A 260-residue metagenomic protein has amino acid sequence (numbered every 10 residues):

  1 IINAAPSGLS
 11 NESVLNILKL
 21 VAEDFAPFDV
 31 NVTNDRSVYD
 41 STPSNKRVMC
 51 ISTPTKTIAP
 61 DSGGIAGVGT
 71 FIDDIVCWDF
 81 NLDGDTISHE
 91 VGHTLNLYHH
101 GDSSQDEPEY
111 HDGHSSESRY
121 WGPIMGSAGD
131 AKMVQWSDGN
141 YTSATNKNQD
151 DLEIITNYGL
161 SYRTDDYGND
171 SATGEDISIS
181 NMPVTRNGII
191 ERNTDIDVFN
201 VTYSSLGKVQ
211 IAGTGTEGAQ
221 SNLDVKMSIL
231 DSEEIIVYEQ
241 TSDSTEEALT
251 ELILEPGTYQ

Functional and structural regions predicted by a protein language model:
I1-D106, S118, G122-G126: Active-site-proximal segment of zinc-dependent metalloprotease catalytic domains
V21, G92, M125, I155 (+5 more regions): Residue-level detector of buried hydrophobic side-chain packing in well-ordered secondary-structure elements
F28, Y120-W121, D151, D197 (+1 more regions): Residues that flank catalytic or metal-binding motifs in active/ligand-binding sites
L97-H100, G129-K132, L160-S161, T216-G218 (+1 more regions): Acidic glycine-/aspartate-rich tracts in secreted/extracellular proteins
G101-D112, T145: Short helix/loop segments within enzyme catalytic domains that coordinate or immediately flank catalytic cofactors
H114-K147, L152: Post-HExxH zinc-binding segment in Zn-dependent metallohydrolases
Q149-M182: Predominantly extracellular/luminal regions of secreted and cell-surface proteins, especially disulfide-bonded
V184-Q260: Acidic, Ser/Thr/Pro-rich low-complexity intrinsically disordered segments
